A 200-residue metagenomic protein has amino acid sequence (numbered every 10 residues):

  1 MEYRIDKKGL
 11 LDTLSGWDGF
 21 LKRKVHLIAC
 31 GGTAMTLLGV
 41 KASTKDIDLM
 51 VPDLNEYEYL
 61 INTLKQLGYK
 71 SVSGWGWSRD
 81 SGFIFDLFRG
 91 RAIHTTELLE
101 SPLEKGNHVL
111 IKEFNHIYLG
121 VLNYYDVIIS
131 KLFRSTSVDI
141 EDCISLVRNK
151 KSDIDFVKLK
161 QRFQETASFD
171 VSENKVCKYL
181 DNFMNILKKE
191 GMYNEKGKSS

Functional and structural regions predicted by a protein language model:
M1-S200: Compositionally biased terminal segments of proteins
